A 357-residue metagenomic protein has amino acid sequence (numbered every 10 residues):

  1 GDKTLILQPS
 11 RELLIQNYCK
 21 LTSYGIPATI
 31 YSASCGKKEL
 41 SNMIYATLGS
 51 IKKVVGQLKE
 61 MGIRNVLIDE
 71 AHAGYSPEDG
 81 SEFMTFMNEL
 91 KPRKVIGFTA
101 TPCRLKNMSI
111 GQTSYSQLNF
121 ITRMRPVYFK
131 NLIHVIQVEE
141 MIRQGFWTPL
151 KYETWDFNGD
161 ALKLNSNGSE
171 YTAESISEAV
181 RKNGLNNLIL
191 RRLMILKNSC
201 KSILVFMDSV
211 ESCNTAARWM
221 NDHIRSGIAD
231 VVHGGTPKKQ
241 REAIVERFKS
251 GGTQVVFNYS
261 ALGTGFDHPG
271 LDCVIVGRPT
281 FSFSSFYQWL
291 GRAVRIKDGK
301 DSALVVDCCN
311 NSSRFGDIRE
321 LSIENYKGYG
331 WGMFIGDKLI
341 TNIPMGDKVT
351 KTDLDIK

Functional and structural regions predicted by a protein language model:
D2-S23, V210-E211: Conserved Walker A/P-loop ATP-binding site and its immediately adjacent core in helicase/helicase-like ATPase domains
I15, I30-L40, N214-T215, S226-S260: Conserved helicase ATPase core of P-loop NTP-dependent helicases/translocases
T22-Q57: Inter-Walker segment of RecA-like/P-loop motor cores
I44-F86, N258-S260: Conserved RecA-like ASCE ATPase "motif II neighborhood" in helicase/translocase motors
G49-K52, H72-G74, G234-G328: Conserved RecA-like P-loop NTPase helicase motor core
A73-K151: Post-DEXD/H (motif II) to motif III coupling segment of the RecA-like Helicase ATP-binding lobe
K130-L204: Conserved interdomain linker/interface between the two RecA-like ATPase lobes of SF2 helicase motors
V138-T148, K297-I356: A conserved SF2-helicase RecA2
